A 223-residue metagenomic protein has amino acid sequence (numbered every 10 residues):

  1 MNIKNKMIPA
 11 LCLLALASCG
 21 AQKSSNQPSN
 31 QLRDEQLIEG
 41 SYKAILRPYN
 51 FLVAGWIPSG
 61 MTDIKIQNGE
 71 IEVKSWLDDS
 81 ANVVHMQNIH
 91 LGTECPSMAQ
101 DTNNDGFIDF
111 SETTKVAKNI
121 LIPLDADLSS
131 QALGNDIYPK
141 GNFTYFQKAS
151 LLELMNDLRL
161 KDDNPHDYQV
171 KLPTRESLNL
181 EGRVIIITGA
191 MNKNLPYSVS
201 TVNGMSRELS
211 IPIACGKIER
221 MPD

Functional and structural regions predicted by a protein language model:
M1-I8: Bacterial N-terminal signal peptides that target proteins for export
P9-L13: Hydrophobic helical h-region of N-terminal Sec-dependent signal peptides in bacterial secretory/periplasmic proteins
A17-S18: C-terminal motif of bacterial Sec signal peptides marking the signal peptidase cleavage site
K23-D223: N-terminal leader/targeting pre-sequences
